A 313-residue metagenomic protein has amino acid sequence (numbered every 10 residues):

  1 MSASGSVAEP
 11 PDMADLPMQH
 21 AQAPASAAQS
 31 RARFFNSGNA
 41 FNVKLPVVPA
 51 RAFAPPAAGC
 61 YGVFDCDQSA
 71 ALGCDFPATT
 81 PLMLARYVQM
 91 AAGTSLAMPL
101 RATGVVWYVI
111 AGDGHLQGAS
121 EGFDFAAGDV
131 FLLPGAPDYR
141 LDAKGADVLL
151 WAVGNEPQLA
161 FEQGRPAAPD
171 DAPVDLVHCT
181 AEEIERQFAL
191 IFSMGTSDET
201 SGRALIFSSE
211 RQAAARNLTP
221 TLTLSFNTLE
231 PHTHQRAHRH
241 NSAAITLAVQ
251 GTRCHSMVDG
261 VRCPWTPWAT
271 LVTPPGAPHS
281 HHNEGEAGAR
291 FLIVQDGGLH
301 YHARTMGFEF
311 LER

Functional and structural regions predicted by a protein language model:
S2-P46, R236, A243-R313: C-terminal functional regions that serve as terminal interaction/effector modules
S2-T80, A160-S225, G307-E309, R313: A short, N-terminal "cap"/entry segment at the start of jelly-roll beta-barrel domains of the cupin/DSBH fold
A52-R86, S95-A119, A127: Extended, compositionally biased flexible segments
F64-C74, L84-R101, S208-A213, T223-H240: Conserved short histidine dyad/triad with adjacent acidic residue
F76-A78, T94-V106, D138-G145, A215 (+2 more regions): Short, low-complexity cationic-aromatic patches
A91, D124-A146, W151-E156, P264-G285 (+1 more regions): Conserved metal-binding segment of the jelly-roll/cupin
A91, S95-D129, A243-P267, T305: A short beta-strand-loop-beta hairpin characteristic of the jelly-roll/cupin
D142, Q158-Q163, L299-R304: A short beta-to-alpha transition loop/helix N-cap that caps and shapes the active-site region
